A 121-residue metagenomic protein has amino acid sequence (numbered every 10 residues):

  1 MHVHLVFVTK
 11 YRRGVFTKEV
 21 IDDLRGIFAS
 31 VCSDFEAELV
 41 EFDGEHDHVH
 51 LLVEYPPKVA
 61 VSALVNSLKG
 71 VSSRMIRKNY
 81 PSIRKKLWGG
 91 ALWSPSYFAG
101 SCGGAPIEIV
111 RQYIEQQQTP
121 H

Functional and structural regions predicted by a protein language model:
M1-H121: Basic nucleic-acid-binding interfaces
